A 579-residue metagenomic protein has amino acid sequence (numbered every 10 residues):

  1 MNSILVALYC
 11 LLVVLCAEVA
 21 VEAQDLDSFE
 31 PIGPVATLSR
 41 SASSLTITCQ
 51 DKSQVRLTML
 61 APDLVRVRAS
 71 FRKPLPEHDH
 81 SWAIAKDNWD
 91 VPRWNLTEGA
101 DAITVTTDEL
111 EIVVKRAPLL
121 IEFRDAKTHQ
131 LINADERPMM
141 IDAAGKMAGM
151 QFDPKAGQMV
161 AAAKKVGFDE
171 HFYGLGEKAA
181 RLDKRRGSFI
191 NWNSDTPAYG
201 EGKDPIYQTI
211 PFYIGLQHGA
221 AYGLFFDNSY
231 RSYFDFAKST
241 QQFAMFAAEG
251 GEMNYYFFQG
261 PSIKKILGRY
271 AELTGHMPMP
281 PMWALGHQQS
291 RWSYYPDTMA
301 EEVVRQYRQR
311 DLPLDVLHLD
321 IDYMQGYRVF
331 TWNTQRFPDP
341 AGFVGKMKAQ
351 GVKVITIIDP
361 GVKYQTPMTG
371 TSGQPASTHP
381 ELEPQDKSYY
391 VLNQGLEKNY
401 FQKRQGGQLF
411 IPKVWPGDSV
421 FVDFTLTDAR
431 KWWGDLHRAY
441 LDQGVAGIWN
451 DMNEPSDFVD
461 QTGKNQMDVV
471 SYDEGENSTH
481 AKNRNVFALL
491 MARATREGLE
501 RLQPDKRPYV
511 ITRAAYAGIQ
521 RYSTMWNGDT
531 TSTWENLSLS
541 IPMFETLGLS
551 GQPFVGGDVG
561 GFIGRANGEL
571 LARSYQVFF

Functional and structural regions predicted by a protein language model:
M1-V6: Positively charged n-region of N-terminal signal peptides that target proteins for export
A7-A17: Bacterial N-terminal signal peptides
E18-E22: Sec/Tat signal peptide C-region and signal peptidase I cleavage site
Q24-L38, T58-D101: A low-complexity, Ser/Thr/Gly/Pro-enriched, surface-exposed linker/loop concept that marks segments flanking
S43-R66: Mature N-terminal segment immediately following signal peptide/propeptide cleavage in secreted/periplasmic
C49, N95-P281, R291-W292, D297 (+1 more regions): Catalytic and substrate-binding clefts that recognize carbohydrates or anionic sugar/phosphate headgroups
L57, E109, F212, Y270 (+5 more regions): A residue-level signal for conserved active-site and pocket-lining positions in enzyme catalytic cores
W82, P313-F579: Aromatic- and carboxylate-enriched substrate-binding clefts and catalytic-loop regions of carbohydrate-active enzymes
